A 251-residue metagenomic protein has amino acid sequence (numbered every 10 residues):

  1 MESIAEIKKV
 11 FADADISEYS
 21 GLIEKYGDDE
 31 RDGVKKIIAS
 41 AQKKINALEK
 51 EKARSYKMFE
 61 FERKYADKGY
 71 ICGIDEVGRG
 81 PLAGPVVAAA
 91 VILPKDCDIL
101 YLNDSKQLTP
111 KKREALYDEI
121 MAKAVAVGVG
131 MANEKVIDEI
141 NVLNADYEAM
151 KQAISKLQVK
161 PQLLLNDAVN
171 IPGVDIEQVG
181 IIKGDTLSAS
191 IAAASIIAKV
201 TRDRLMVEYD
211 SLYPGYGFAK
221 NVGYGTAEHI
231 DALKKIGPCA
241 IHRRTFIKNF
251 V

Functional and structural regions predicted by a protein language model:
M1-C72, R79-V251: RNase H-like, Mg2+-dependent phosphodiesterase core, and more generally RNA phosphate-backbone-engaging helix-loop
